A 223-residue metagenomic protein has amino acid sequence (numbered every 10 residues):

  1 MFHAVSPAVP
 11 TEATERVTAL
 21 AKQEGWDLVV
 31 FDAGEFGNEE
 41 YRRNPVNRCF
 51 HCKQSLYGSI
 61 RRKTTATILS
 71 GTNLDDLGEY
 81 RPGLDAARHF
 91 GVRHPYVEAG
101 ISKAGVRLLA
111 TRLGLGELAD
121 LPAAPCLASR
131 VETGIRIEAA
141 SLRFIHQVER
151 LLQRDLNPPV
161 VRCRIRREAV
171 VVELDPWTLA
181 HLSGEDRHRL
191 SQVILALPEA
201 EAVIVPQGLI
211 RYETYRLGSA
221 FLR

Functional and structural regions predicted by a protein language model:
M1-R112, V170, H188-I204, R216-R223: ATP-dependent adenylation/nucleotidyltransferase module used to activate substrates
G25, A140-R223: Peripheral terminal appendages
F36, E132-G134, W177-L179: A short, flexible beta-alpha/helix-coil linker loop
R43, N47, A139, H181: Charge-dense, low-complexity intrinsically disordered segments
H89, A124, L209: A residue-level signal for beta-strand positions that form part of recognition/binding surfaces within mature
V97-K103, R107-C163, T214: Mid-to-C-terminal catalytic subdomains of enzymes that bind/position adenosyl phosphate moieties or nucleic-acid
